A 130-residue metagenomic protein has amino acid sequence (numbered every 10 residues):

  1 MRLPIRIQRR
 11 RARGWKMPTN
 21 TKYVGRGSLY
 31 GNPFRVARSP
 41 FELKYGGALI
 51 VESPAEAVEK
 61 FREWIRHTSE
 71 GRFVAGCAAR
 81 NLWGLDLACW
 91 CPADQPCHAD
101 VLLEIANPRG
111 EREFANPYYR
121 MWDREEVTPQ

Functional and structural regions predicted by a protein language model:
M1-Q130: Catalytic phosphate/metal-binding cores of nucleic-acid and nucleotide-processing enzymes, i.e., regions that mediate
